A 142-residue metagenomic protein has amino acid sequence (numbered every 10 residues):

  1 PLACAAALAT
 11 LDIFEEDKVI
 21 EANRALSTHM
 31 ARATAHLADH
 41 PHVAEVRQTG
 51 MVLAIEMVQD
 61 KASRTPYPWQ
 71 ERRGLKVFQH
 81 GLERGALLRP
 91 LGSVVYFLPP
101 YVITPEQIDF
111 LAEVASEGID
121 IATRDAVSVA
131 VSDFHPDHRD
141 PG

Functional and structural regions predicted by a protein language model:
P1-G142: Conserved N-terminal phosphate-binding loop of PLP-dependent enzymes in the Aspartate aminotransferase
